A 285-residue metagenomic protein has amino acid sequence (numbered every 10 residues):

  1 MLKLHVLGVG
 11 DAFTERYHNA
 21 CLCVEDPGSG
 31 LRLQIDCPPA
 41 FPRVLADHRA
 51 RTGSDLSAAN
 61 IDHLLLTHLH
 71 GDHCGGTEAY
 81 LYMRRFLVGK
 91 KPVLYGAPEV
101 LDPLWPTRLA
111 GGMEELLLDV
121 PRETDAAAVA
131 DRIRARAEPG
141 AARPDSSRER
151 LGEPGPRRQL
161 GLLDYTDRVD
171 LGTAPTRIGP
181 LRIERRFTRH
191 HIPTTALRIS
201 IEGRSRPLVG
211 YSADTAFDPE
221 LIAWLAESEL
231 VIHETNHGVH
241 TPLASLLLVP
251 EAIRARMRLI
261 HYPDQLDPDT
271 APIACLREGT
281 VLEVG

Functional and structural regions predicted by a protein language model:
M1-Y211, D264-G285: Binuclear metal-dependent hydrolase catalytic cores
T215-G285: Cap/insert and terminal regions of metallo-dependent hydrolase folds
